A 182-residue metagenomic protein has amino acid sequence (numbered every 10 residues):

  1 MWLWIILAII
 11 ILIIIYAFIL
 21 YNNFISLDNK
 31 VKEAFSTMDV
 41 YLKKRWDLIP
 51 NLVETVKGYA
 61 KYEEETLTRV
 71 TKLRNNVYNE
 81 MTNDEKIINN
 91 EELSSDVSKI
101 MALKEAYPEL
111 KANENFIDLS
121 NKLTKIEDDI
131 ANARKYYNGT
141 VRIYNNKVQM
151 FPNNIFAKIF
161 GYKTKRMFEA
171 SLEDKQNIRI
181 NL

Functional and structural regions predicted by a protein language model:
M1-L182: A helix-centric hydrophobic-segment signal that preferentially recognizes long, alpha-helical stretches used
